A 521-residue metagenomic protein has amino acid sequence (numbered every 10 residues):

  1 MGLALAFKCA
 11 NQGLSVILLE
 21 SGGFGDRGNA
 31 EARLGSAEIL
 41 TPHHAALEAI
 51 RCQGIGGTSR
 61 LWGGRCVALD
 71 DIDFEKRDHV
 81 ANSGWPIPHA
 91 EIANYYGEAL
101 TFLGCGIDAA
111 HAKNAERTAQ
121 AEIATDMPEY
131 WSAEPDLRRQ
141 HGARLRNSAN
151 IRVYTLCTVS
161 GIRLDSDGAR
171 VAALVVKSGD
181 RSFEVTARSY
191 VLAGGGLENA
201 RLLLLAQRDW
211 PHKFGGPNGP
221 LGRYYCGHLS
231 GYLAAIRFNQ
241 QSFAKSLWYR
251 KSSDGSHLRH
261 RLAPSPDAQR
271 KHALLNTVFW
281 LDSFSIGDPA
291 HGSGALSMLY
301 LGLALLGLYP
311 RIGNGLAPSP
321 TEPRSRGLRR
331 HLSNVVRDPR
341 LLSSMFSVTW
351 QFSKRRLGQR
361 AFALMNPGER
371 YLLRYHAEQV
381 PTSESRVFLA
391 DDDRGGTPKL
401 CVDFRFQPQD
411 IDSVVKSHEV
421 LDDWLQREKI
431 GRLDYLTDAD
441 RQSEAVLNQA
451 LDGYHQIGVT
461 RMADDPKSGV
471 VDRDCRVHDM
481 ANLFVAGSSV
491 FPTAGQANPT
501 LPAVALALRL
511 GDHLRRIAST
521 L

Functional and structural regions predicted by a protein language model:
G2-L3: N-terminal Rossmann-fold NAD(P) dinucleotide-binding loop
K8-L69, I87-L103: N-terminal FAD cofactor-binding segment of flavoenzymes
N11, G22-G25, A45-E48, I162 (+5 more regions): Glycine-rich loop(s) and the adjacent beta-strand/alpha-helix scaffold that form part
G13-V16, G23-N29, L69, Y96-I107 (+10 more regions): A generic secondary-structure signal for well-formed alpha-helical elements
R27-E31, T58, G64, D73-F74 (+2 more regions): Short, solvent-exposed loop/turn and secondary-structure capping segments
P42, L47, D78-A173, L447-Q449: Conserved redox-cofactor binding core of oxidoreductases
Y154-D167, Q351-S385, T397-A494, T500: A glycine-rich dinucleotide-binding beta-alpha-beta segment and adjacent secondary-structure elements that constitute
A193, R201-P367, S519: Mid-to-C-terminal "cap/lid" subdomains and adjacent gly/pro-rich loops that border and regulate access to redox
